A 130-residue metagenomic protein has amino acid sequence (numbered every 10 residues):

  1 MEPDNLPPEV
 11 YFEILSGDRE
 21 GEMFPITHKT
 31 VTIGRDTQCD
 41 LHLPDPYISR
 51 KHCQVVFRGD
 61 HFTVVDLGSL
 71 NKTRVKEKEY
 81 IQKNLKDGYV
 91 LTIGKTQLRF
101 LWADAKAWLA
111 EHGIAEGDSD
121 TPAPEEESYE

Functional and structural regions predicted by a protein language model:
M1-V10, T96-E130: Regulatory inter-domain linker segments that are low-complexity and enriched for serine/threonine/proline
E20-K95: Forkhead-associated
